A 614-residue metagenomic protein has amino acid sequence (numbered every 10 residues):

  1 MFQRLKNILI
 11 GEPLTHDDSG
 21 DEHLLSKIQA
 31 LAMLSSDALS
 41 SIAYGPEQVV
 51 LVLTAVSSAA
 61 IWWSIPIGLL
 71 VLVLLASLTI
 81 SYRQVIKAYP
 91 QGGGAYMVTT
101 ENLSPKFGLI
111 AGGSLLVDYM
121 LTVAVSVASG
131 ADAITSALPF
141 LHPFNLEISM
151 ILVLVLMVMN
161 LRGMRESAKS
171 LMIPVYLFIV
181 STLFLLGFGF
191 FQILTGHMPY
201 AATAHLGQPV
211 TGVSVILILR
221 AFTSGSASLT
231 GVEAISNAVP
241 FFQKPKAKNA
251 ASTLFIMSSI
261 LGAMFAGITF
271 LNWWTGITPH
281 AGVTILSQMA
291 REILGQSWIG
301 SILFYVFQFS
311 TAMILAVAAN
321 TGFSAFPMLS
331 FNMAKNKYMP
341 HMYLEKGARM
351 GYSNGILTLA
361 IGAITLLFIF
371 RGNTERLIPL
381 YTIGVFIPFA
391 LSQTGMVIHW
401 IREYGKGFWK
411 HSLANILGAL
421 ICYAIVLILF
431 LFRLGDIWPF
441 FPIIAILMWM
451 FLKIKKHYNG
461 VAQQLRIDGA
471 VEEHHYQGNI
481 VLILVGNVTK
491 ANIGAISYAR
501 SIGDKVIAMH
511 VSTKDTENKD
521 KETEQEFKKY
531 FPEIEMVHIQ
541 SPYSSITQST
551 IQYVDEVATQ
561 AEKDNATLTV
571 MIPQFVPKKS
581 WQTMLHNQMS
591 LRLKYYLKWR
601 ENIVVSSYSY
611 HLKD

Functional and structural regions predicted by a protein language model:
M1-S19, G460-Q464, H474-L482, N487-D614: Cytosolic C-terminal regulatory domains/tails of membrane transporters and channels
M1-V52, V56, I80, Q91 (+3 more regions): Membrane-interface "cap" regions at the ends of multi-pass membrane proteins
Q3, V50-T100, P105-G112, V125-L152 (+1 more regions): Extracellular loop-to-transmembrane helix junctions
S26, P105, L146-M150, F241-A263 (+3 more regions): Loop-to-transmembrane helix boundary motifs in multi-pass membrane proteins
Y176, V180-T230, D436: Helix-loop-helix junctions that connect adjacent transmembrane segments in multi-pass membrane transporters
F178-A204, T269-G276, A390-G405, L452-A462: Hydrophobic alpha-helical segments and their helix-loop junctions in multi-pass secondary transporters
G187-H197, A251-M289: Extracellular/periplasmic helix-exit of transmembrane alpha-helices
M342-S353, F389-L434, Q464, D468-V471: C-terminal membrane-solvent junction of multi-pass transporters and transport-like membrane proteins
